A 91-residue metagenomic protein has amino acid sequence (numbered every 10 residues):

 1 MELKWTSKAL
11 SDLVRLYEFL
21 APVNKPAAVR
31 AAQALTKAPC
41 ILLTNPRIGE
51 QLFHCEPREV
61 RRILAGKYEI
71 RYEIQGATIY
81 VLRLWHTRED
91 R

Functional and structural regions predicted by a protein language model:
M1-E2, R91: Absolute protein N-terminus
E2-V60, T78: Basic, Lys/Arg-enriched alpha-helical interface segments
P22, A65-R91: Enriched for short, Lys/Arg-rich terminal
